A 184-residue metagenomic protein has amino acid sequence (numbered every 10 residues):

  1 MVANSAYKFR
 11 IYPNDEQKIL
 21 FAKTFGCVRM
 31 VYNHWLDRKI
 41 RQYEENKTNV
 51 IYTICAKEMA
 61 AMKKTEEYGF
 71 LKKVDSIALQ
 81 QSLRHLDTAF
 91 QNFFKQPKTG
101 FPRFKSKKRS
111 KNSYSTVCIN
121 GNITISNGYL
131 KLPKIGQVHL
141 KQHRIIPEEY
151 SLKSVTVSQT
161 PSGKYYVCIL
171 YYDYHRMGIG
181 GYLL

Functional and structural regions predicted by a protein language model:
M1-L184: Nucleic-acid substrate recognition interfaces
